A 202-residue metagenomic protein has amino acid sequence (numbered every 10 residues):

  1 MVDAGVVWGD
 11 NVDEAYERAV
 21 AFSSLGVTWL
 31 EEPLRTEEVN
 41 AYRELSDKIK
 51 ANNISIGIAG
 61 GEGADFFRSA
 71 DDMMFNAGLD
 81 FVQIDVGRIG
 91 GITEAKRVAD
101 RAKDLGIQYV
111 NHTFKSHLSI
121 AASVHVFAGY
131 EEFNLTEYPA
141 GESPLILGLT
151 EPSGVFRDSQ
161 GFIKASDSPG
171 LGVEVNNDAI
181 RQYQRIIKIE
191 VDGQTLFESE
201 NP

Functional and structural regions predicted by a protein language model:
M1-E44, K48-I49: Metal-dependent enolase-superfamily TIM-barrel catalytic cores that perform enediolate-based chemistry
V12-R18, I54-A59, F197-E200: Glycine-rich, flexible loop segments associated with nucleotide phosphate handling
V20, L34-F162, S166-G170: Shared catalytic-loop signature of beta/alpha-barrel
L171-P202: Extended hydrophobic packing segments that form well-structured cores
